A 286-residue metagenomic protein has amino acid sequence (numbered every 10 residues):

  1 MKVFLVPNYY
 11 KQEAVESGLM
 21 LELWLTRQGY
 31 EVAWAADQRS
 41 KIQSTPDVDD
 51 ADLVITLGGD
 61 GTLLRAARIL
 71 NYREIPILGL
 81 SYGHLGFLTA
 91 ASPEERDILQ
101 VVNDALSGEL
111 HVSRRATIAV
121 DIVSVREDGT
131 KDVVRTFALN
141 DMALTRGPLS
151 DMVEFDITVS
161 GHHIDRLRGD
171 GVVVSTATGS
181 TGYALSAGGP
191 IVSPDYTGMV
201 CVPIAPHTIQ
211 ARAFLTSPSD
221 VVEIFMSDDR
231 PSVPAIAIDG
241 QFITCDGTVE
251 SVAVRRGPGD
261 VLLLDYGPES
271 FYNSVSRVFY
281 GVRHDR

Functional and structural regions predicted by a protein language model:
M1-L53, L57, P93-H111, I122-T136: ATP/NTP phosphate-donor binding region
V54, I77, V172-V173: Short, well-ordered beta-strand core segments
T56-D60, A67-I69: N-terminal glycine-rich "phosphate-gripper" loop used for MgATP/nucleotide binding and carboxylate activation
D60-T62, G83, T178-S180: Short glycine-rich anion-binding loops that position phosphate/pyrophosphate groups of nucleotides and phosphorylated
R65-G83, F87: Gly/Ser-rich helix-loop-strand patches that form or flank binding pockets for ribonucleotide-derived cofactors
H84-D170: Catalytic core of DAGKc-family lipid kinases
T136, L144, S160-H163, Q210-R286: ATP/nucleoside-binding phosphotransfer catalytic cores, i.e., glycine-rich phosphate-binding loops
H162-Q210: Gly/Ser/Thr-rich active-site loops/lids in small-molecule metabolic enzymes that frequently grip phosphoryl groups
